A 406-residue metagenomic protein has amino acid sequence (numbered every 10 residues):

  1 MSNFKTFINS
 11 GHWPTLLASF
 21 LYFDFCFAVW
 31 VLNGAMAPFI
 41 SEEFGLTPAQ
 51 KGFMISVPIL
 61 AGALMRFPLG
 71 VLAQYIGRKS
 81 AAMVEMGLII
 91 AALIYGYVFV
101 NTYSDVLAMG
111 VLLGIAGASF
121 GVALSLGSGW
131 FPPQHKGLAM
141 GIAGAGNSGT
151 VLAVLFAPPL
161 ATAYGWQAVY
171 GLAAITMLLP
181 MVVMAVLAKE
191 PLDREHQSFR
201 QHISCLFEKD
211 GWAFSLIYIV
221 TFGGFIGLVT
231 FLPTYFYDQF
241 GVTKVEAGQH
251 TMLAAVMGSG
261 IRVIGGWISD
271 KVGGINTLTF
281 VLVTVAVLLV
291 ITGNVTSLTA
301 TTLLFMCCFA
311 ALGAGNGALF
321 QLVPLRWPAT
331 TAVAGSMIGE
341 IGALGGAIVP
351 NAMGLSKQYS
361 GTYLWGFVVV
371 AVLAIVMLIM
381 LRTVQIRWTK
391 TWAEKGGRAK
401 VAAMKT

Functional and structural regions predicted by a protein language model:
P14-L46, L69, L228-P233, V349: Extracytoplasmic
N33-A37, D210-I261: Extracytoplasmic gate region of multi-pass secondary transporters
L64-N101, S269: Conserved MFS/SLC helix-loop-helix module at the cytosolic interface between two early adjacent transmembrane helices
D105, I142-A188: Helix-loop-helix hairpin linking two adjacent transmembrane segments in secondary transporters
M109-G146: Cytoplasmic helix-loop-helix junction between adjacent transmembrane helices in 12-TM secondary transporters
G137-L155, G339-V349: Glycine-rich segments within core transmembrane alpha-helices of 12-TM secondary carriers
A168-A185, W365-T383: Symmetry-related core transmembrane helices of the 12-TM Major Facilitator Superfamily/SLC fold
V272-L319: C-terminal transmembrane helical hairpin of 12-TM major facilitator-type secondary transporters
